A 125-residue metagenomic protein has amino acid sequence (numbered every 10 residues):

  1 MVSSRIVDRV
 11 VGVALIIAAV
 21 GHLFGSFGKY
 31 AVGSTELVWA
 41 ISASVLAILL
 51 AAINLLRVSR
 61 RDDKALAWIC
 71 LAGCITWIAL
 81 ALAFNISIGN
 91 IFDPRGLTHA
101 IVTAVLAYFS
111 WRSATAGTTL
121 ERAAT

Functional and structural regions predicted by a protein language model:
V2-V10, L66, I86, T103-T125: Membrane-water interface at the C-terminal end of transmembrane alpha helices
S3-I6, F27-E36, I53-A65, A83-F84: Short juxtamembrane and helix-loop transition motifs at transmembrane-helix boundaries in membrane proteins
S3-V13, V38-W39, W68-A72, R95-T98: Alpha-helical transmembrane segments of integral membrane proteins
V13-F24, E36-S59, L71-W77: Core segments of alpha-helical transmembrane spans in multipass integral membrane proteins
H22, K29, A51-N54, V58 (+2 more regions): Structural signal for membrane-spanning alpha-helices in multi-pass inner-membrane proteins, emphasizing helix cores
V32-I41, N90-I101: Non-cytosolic membrane-interface motifs at loop->transmembrane helix junctions
V32-T35, N54-D62, F92, S113-T125: A cytosolic-side transmembrane-helix exit/cap motif
R60-A65, A72, I78-L97, W111-G117: Membrane-helix boundary connector in multi-pass membrane proteins
